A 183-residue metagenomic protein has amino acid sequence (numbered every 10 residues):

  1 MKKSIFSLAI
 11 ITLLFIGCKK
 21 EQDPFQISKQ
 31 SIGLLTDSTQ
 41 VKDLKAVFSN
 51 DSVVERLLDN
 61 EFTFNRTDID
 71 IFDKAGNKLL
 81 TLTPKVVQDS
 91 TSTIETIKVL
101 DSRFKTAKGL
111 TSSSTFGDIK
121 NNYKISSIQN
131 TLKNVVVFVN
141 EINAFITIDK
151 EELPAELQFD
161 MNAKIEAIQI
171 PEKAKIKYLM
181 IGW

Functional and structural regions predicted by a protein language model:
M1-F25: Bacterial Sec-dependent N-terminal signal peptides
C18-L132, E141-I142, M161-W183: Short helix/turn-capping signatures at newly exposed starts of structured segments
V137: Mixed-charge (Asp/Glu-Lys/Arg
A144-M161: Long, compositionally biased
